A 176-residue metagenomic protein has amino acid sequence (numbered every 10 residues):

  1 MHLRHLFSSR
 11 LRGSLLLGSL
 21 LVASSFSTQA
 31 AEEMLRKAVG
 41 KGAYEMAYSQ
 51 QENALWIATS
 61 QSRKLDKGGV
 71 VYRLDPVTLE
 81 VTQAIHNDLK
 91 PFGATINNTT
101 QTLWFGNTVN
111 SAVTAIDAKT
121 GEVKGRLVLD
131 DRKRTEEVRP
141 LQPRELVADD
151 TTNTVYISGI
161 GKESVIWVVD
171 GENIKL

Functional and structural regions predicted by a protein language model:
H2-L6, R10, S14, A23-L176: Predominantly soluble domains enriched in secretory-pathway, periplasmic, or organellar proteins
L17: Membrane-interface loops
